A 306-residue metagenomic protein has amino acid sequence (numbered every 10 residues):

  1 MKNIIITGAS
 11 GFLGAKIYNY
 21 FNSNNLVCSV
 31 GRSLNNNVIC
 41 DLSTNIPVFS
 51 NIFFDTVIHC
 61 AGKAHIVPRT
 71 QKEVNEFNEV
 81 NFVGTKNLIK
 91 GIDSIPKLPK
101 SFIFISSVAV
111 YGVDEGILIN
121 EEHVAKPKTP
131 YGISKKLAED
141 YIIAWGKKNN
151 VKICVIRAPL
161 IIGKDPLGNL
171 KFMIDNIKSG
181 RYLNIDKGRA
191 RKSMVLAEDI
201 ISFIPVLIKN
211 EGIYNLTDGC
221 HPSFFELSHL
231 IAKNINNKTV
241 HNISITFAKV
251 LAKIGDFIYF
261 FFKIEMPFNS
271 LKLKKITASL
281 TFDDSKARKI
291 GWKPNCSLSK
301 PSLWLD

Functional and structural regions predicted by a protein language model:
I4-N22: N-terminal Rossmann NAD(P)H-binding glycine-rich loop of SDR-like oxidoreductase domains
N36, L42-V80, N87: NAD(P)H-binding glycine-rich loop region in Rossmannoid oxidoreductase-like domains and their noncatalytic homologs
N87-P130: Conserved Rossmann-fold NAD(P)-dependent oxidoreductase catalytic core, especially the SDR/UDP-sugar
Y111-G112, C154-F172: Flexible, glycine-rich beta-alpha linker
K128-C154: Active-site Tyr-X1-5-Lys
P166-F172, D186-E211, N215: Substrate-positioning beta->alpha
L207-P267, L303-D306: Mid/C-terminal beta-alpha module of Rossmann-like enzyme folds, strongest in SDR-family dehydrogenases/epimerases
F282-D306: Amphipathic terminal alpha-helices
